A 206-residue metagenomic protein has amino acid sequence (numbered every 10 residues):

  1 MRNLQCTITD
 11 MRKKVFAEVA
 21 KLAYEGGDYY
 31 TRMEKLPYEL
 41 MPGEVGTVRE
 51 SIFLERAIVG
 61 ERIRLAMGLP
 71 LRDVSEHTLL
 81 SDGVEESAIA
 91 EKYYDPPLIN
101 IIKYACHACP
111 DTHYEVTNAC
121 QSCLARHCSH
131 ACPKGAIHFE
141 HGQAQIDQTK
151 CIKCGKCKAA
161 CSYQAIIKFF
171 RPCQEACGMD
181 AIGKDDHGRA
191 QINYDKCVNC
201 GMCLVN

Functional and structural regions predicted by a protein language model:
M1-A176, D180-G188, K196, L204: Ferredoxin-type iron-sulfur electron-transfer modules and their immediate structural context
